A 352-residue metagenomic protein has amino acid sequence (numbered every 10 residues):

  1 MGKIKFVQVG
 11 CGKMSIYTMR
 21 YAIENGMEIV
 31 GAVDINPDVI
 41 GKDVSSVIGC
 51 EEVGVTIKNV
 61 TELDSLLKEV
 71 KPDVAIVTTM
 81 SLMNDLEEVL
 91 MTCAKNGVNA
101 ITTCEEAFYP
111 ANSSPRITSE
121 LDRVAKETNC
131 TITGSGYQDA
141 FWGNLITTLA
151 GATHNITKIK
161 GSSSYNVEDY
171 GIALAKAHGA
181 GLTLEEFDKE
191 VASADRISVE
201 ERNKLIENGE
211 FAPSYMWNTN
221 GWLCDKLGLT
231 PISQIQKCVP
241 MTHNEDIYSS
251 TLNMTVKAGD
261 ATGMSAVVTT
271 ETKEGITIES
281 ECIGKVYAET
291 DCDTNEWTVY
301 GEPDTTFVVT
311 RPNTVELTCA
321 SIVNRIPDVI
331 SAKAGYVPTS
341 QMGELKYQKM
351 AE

Functional and structural regions predicted by a protein language model:
M1-N96: N-terminal glycine-/serine-/threonine-rich beta1-alpha1-beta2 phosphate-ribose binding loop of Rossmann-like
V9, K13, G151-K285, P312 (+2 more regions): Active-site-lining helix/loop region of Rossmann-like oxidoreductase modules
G12-M14, L82-M83, A107-N112, G136-G143 (+1 more regions): Gly/Ser/Thr-rich loops at beta-strand to alpha-helix junctions that form or flank small-molecule/cofactor-binding
M19-R20, D122, G143-A150, W217-D225 (+2 more regions): Predominant activation on well-ordered alpha-helical scaffold segments within soluble catalytic domains
L86, E105-C130: Rossmann-fold NAD(P)-binding glycine/threonine-rich loop
N99-I101: A short hydrophobic/small-residue beta-strand
T128-I156, R311, C319: Adenosine-phosphate binding glycine-rich loop
K285-E352: C-terminal helical cap and adjacent loop that interface with cofactors, partners, or active-site loops
